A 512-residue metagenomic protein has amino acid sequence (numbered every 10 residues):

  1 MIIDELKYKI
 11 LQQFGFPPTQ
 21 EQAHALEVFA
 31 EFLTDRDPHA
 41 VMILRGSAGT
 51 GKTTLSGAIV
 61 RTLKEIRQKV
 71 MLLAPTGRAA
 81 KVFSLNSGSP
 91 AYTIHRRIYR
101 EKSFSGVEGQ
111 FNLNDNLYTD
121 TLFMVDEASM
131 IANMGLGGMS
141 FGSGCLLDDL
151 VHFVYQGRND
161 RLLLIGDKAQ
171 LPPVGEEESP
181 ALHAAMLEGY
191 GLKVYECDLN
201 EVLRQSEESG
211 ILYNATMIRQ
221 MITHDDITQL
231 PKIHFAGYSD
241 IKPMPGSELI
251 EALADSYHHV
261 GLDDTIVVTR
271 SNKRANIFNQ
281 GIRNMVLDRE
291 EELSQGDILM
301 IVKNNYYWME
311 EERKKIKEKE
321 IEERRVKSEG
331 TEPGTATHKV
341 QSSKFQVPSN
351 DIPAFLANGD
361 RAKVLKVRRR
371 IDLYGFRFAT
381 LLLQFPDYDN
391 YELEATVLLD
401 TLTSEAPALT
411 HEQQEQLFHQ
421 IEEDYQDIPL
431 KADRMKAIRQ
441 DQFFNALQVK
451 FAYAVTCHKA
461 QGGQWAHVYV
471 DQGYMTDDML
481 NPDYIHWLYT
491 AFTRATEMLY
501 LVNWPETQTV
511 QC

Functional and structural regions predicted by a protein language model:
I2-A40: Conserved pre-motif I regulatory segment
I3-L6, V28-A30, D37, V154-D160 (+4 more regions): Conserved helicase motor core of P-loop NTPases
P18, L72, V267: Conserved SAM-binding loop
Q22, T76, S271, G462: Short, conserved phosphate/pyrophosphate- and ester-handling motifs at nucleotide-, phospho-/glycolipid
L26-E27, E31, R36-I227: ASCE P-loop NTPase helicase motor core
R324-S328: Basic polycationic patches enriched in arginine
T331, T335-T337: Ala/Thr-enriched low-complexity intrinsically disordered regions
N358-D360, V364-V367, L373-C512: C-terminal accessory regions
